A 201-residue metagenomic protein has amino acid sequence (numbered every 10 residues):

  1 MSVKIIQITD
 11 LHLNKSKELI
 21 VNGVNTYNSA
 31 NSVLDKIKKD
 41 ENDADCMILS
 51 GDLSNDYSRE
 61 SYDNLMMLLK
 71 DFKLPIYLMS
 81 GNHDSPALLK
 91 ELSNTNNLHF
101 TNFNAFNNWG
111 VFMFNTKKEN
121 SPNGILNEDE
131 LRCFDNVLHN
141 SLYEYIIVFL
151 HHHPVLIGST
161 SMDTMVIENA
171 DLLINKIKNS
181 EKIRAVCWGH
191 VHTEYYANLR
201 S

Functional and structural regions predicted by a protein language model:
M1-N64: N-terminal active-site segment of His-dependent metallophosphoesterases
S2-K15, N108-K118, I147-F149, S201: Active-site-proximal beta-strand elements of phosphoester/diester hydrolases
Q7-T9, C46-D52, I76-N82, I147-L150 (+1 more regions): Active-site neighborhood of phospho(di)ester-bond hydrolases with catalytic His/Asp-centered motifs
K15, Y57, L156-G158, Y195: Short, solvent-exposed loop/turn segments at secondary-structure junctions
K17-L19, T116-E128, L156-T164: Surface-exposed cleft-lining segments at the edges of enzyme active sites
L19, Y143-C187: Active-site-proximal segments of metal-dependent phosphoesterases and phosphodiesterases across multiple
G23-A30, N55, N123-E128, D163-I167: Flexible, glycine- and charge-enriched loops at secondary-structure boundaries
R59-N136, N140, N169-K182, A197-R200: Extended active-site neighborhood of metal-dependent phosphoesterases/phosphodiesterases
